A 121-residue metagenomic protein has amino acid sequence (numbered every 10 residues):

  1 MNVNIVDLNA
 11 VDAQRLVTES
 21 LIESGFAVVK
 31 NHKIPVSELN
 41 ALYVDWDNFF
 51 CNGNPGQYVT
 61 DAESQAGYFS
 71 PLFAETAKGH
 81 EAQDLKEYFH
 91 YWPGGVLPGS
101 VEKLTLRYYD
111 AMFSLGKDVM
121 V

Functional and structural regions predicted by a protein language model:
M1-V121: Peripheral, non-catalytic segments flanking oxidoreductase cores
